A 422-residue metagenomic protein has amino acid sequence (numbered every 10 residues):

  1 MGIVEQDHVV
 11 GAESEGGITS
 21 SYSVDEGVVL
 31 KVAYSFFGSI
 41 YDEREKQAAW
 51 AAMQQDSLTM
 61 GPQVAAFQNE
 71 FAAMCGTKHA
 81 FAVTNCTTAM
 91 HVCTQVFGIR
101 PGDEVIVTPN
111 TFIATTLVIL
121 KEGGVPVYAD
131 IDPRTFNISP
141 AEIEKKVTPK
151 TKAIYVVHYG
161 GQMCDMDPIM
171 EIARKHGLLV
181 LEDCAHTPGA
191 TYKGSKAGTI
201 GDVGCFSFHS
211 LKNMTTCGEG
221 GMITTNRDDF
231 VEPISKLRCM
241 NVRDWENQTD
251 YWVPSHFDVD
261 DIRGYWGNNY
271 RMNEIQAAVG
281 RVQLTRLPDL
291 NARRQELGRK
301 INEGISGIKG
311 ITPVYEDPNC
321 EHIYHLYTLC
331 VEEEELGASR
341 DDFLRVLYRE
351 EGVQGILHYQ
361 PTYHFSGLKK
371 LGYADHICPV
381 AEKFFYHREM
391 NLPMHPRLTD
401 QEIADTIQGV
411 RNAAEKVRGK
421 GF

Functional and structural regions predicted by a protein language model:
G2-S57, P62, D261-G264, P393: N-terminal "arm"/small-domain region of PLP-dependent enzymes with the aminotransferase-like
S14-G17, T187-K193, I200-L326, Y363: Active-site region of PLP-dependent enzymes
A49, F71, A89, V105 (+15 more regions): Generic structural signal for small/hydrophobic residues in well-ordered secondary structure, especially within
S57-E104, V118-E122, Y128-D130, S195: Phosphate-binding glycine-rich loop
E122, K175-H176, E351: Helix C-cap/helix->beta junction micro-motif
R134-T216, M222-E232, N391: Active-site phosphate-binding strand-loop segment of PLP-dependent enzymes
M240-H256, K300-I305, D342-M390, R418-F422: Conserved PLP cofactor-binding pocket of PLP-dependent enzymes
Y315-D317, H325-E335, S366-D375, H387-D400: Conserved PLP-binding active-site segment of the aspartate aminotransferase-like
